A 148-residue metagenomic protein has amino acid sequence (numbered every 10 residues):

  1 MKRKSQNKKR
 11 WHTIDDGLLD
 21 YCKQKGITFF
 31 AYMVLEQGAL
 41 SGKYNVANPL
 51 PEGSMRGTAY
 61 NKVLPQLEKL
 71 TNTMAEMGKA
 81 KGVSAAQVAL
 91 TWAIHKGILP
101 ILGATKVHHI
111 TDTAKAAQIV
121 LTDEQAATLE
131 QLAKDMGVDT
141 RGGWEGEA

Functional and structural regions predicted by a protein language model:
M1-A148: Beta/alpha (TIM)-barrel catalytic core signal, keyed to glycine-rich beta->alpha loops juxtaposed to Asp/Glu that bind
